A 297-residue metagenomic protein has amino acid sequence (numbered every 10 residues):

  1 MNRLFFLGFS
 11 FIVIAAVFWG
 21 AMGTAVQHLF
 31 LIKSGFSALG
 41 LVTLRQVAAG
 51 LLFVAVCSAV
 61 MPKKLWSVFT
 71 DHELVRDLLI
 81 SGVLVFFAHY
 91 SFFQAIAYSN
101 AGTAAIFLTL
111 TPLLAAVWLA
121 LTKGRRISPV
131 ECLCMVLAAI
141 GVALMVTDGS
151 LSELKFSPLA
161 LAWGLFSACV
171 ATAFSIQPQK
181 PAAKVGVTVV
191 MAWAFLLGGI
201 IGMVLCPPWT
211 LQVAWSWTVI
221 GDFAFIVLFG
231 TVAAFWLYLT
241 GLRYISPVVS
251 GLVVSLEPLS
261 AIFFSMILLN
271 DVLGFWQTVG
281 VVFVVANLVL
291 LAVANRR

Functional and structural regions predicted by a protein language model:
M1-T43, V83, F87, S91 (+2 more regions): Glycine-/small-residue-enriched transmembrane alpha-helix faces in small-molecule transporters and effluxers
L4-F9, S34-L39, T43, F69-L74 (+4 more regions): Juxtamembrane helix-entry segments on the extracytoplasmic side of multipass membrane proteins
A16, L44, T103-L110, Q177-G199 (+1 more regions): Helix-helix packing/entry segments at the starts of transmembrane helices
A21, S58-G102, L144, V227-I245: Specific transmembrane alpha-helical segments of multi-pass solute transporters/efflux pumps, especially DMT/EamA
L29, L41, R45, A95 (+10 more regions): Hydrophobic/aromatic residues within transmembrane alpha-helices of multi-pass small-molecule transporters
S34-F87, L114, W118, C169-Q177 (+3 more regions): Transmembrane alpha-helices of multi-pass small-molecule transport proteins
L52, F92, T111-V136, L259-V279: C-terminal transmembrane-helix exit sites in multi-pass transporters
F53, I127-G149, L196, I200 (+3 more regions): Hydrophobic transmembrane alpha-helices of multi-pass small-molecule transport proteins
